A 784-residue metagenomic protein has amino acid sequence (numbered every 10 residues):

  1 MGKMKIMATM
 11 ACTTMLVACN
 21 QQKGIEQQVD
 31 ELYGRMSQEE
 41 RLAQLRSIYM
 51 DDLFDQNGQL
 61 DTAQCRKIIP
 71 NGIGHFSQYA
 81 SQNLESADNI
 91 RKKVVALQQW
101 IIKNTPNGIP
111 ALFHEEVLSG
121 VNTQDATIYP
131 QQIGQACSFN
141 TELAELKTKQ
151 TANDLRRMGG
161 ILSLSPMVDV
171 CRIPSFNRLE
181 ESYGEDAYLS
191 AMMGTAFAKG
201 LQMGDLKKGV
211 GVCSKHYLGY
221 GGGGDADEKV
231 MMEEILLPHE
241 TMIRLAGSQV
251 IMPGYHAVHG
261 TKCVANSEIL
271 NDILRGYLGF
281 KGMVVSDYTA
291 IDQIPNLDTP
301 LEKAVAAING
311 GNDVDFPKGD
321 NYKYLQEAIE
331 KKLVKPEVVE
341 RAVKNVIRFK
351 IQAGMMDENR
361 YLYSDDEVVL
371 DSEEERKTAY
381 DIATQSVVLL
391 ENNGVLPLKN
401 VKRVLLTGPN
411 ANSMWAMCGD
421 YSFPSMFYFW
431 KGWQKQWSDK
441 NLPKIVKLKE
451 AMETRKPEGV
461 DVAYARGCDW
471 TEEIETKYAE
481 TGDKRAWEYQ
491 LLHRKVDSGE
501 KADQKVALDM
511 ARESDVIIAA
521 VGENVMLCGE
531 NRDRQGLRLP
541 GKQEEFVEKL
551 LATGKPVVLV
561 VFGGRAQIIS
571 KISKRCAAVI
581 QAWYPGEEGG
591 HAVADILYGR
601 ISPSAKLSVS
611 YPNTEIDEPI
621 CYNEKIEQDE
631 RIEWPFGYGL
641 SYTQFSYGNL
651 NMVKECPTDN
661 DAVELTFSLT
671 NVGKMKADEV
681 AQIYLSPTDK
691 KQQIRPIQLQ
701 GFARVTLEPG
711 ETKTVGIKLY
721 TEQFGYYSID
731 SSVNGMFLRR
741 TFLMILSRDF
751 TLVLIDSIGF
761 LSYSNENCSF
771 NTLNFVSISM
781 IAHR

Functional and structural regions predicted by a protein language model:
G2-M10: Sec-dependent signal peptide recognition, specifically the positively charged N-region followed immediately by
M7, V496, L738, L746 (+2 more regions): Residues marking helix boundaries in flexible regions
L16-I729, V733-G735, R739-M744: Glycoside hydrolase catalytic-domain context in secreted enzymes
C19, G276, I758-L761, N771 (+2 more regions): Residue-level recognition of alpha-helix boundary/capping or hinge positions
K377, D749-D756, E766, L773-V776 (+1 more regions): Short amphipathic, helix-prone segments within low-complexity/disordered or flexible regions
F737, F742, F750, F760-Y763 (+2 more regions): Aromatic (phenylalanine/tyrosine) cluster motif
